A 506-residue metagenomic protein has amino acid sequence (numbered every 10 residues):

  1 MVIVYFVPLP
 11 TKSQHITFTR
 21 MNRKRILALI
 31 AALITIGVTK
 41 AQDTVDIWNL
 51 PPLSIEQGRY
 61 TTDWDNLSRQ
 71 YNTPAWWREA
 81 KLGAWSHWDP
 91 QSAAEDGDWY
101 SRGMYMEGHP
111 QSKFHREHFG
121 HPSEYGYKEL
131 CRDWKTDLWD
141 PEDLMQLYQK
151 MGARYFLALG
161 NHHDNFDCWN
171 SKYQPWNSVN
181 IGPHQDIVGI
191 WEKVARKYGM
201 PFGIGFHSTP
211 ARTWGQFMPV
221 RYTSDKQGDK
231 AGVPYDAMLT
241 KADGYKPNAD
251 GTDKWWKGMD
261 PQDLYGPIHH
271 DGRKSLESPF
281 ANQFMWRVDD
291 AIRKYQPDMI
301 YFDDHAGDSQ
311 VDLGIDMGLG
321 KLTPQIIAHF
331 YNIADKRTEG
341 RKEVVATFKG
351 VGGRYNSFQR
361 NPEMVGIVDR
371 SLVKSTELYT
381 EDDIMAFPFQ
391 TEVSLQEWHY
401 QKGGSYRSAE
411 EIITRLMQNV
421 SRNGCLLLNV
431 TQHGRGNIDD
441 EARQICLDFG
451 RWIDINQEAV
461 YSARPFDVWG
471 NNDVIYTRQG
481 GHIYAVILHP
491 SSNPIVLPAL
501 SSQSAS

Functional and structural regions predicted by a protein language model:
Y5-R20: Short, Lys/Arg-enriched N-terminal segments with co-localized hydrophobic residues within the first ~10-30 amino acids
P10-T11, V38, G83: A composition/secondary-structure signal for short, hydrophobic, low-basic-content segments with alpha-helix propensity
S13-H15, R25, A41-D43: Intrinsic disorder/low-complexity segments enriched in polar/small residues
I16-T19, I36, T209: Juxtamembrane/membrane-water interface recognition
T19-L27: Bacterial N-terminal signal peptides that target proteins for export
A32-T39: Hydrophobic h-region of N-terminal signal peptides that target proteins for export in Gram-negative bacteria
Q42-S506: Mature catalytic domains of secreted/periplasmic carbohydrate-active enzymes
